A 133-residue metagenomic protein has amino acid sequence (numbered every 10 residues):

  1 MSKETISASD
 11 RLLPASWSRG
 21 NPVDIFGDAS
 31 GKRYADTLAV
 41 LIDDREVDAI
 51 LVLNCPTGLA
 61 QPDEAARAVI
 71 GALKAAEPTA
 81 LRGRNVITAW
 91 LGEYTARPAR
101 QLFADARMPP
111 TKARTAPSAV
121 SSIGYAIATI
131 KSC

Functional and structural regions predicted by a protein language model:
M1-C55, E64: Short glycine-cluster motifs
E46-T57, N85-W90, S118: Periplasmic-binding protein-like
A60: Glycine/Thr-rich phosphate-binding loops of Rossmann-like dinucleotide-binding domains
E64-C133: Peripheral docking tails and interdomain loops at the edges of cofactor- or intermediate-handling domains
